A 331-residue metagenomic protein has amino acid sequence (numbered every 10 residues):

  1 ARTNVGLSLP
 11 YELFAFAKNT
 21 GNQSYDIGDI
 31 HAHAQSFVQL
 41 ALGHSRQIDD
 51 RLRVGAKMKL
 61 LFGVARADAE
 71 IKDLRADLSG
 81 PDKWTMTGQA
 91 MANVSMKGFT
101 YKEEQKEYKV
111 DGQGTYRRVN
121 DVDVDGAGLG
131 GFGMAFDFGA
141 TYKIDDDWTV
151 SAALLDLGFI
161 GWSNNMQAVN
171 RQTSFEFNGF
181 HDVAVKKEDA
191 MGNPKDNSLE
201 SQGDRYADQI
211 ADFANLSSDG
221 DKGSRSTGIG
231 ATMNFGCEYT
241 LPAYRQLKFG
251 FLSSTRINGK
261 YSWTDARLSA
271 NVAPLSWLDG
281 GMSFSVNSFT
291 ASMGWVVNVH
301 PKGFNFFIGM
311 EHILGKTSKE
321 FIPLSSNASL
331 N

Functional and structural regions predicted by a protein language model:
A1-N331: Subset of outer-membrane beta-barrel
